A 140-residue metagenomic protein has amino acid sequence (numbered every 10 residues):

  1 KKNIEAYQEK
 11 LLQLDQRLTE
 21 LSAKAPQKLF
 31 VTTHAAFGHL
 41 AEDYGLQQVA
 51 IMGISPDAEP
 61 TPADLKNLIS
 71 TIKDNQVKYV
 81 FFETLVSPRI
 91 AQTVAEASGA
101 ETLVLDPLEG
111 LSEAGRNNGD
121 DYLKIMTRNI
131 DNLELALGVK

Functional and structural regions predicted by a protein language model:
K1-K140: Extracytoplasmic metal-acquisition and chelation regions
